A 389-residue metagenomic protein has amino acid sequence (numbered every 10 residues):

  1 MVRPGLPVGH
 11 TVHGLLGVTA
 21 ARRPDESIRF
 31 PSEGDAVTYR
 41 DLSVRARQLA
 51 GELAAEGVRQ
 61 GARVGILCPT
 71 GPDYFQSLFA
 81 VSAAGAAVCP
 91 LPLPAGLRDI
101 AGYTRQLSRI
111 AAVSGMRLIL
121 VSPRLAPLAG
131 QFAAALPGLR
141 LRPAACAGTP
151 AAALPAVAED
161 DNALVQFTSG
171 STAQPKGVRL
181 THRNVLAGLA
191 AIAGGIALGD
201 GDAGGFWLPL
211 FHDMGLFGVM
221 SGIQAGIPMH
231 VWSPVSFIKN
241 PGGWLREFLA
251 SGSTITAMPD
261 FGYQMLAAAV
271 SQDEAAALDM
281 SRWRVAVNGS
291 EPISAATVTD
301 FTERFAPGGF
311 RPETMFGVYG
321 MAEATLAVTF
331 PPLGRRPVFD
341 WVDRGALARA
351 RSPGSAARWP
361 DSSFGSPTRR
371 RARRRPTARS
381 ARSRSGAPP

Functional and structural regions predicted by a protein language model:
V2-H10, R105-S108, R142-N162: Flexible, low-complexity linker/hinge segments
G14-T38, A163-V165, T172, G320 (+1 more regions): AMP-dependent adenylate-forming
P24, T149-F167, A173-Q174, R179 (+3 more regions): Conserved pre-ATP/AMP-binding loop-to-beta segment of ANL
S27-Q76, G96-Y103, A156, G177-R183: Conserved AMP-binding/adenylate-forming core of the ANL superfamily
G71-G96, T104-L118, D202-A203, M220-H230 (+1 more regions): A short helix-loop-beta submotif of the ANL/AMP-binding
P123-L128, S251-E303, M315-A324, A387: Adenylate-forming
L186-A203, D213-T254, A269-D273, L333: Conserved AMP-binding/adenylation subdomain of ANL enzymes
R284-A286, I293-P389: Conserved AMP-binding/adenylate-forming
